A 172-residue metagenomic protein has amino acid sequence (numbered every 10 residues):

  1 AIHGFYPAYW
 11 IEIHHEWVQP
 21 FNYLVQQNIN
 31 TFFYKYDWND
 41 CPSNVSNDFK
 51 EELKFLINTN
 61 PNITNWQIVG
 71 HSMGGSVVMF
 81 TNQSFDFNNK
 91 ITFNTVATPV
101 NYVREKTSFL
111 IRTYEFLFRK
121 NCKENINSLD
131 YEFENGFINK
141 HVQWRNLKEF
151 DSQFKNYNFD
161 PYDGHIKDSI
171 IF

Functional and structural regions predicted by a protein language model:
A1, Y6, S169-I171: Short, intrinsically disordered, charge-balanced linker/junction segments flanking boundaries in proteins
I2-G4, I11-H15, S43-N139: Serine-dependent carboxylesterase/thioesterase catalytic core of lipase-like alpha/beta-hydrolase/SGNH enzymes
G4, Y34-W38, T98, N146: Active-site loop/turn elements of alpha/beta-hydrolase fold enzymes, especially the short glycine-/histidine-rich
Y9-Q27: Serine-esterase "nucleophile elbow" of acetyl-processing enzymes
N22-D40: Conserved alpha/beta-hydrolase
F32, N94, V142-R145: Hydrophobic/aromatic beta-strand patches that form the interior of the parallel beta-sheet core in alpha/beta enzyme
N127-F172: C-terminal catalytic-base region of ester-bond hydrolases, centering on the histidine of the charge-relay
